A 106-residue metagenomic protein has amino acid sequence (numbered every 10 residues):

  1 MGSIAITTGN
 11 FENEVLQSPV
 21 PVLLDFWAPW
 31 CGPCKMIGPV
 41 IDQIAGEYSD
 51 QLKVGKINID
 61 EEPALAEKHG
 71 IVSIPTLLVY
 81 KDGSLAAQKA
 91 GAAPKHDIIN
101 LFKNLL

Functional and structural regions predicted by a protein language model:
G2, T7, W27, K53-G55: Conserved Rossmann-like nucleotide-binding pocket used by diverse enzymes that bind dinucleotide cofactors
S3-V22: A short beta-strand-turn-helix
P19-P21, G38-I57: Conserved helix-turn-beta segment immediately C-terminal to the redox Cys motif in thioredoxin-like folds
P19-V20, F26-W30, S73: Short pre-active-site segment immediately N-terminal to redox-active cysteine/selenocysteine motifs in thiol-based
F26-V40: Conserved redox-active cysteine motifs that mediate thiol-disulfide chemistry, especially di-cysteine Cys-X(1-2)-Cys
I59-L65: Structural microenvironment flanking redox-active thiols in thiol-disulfide oxidoreductases
L78-L106: Non-catalytic, surface beta->alpha helical segment in thiol-disulfide oxidoreductase systems
